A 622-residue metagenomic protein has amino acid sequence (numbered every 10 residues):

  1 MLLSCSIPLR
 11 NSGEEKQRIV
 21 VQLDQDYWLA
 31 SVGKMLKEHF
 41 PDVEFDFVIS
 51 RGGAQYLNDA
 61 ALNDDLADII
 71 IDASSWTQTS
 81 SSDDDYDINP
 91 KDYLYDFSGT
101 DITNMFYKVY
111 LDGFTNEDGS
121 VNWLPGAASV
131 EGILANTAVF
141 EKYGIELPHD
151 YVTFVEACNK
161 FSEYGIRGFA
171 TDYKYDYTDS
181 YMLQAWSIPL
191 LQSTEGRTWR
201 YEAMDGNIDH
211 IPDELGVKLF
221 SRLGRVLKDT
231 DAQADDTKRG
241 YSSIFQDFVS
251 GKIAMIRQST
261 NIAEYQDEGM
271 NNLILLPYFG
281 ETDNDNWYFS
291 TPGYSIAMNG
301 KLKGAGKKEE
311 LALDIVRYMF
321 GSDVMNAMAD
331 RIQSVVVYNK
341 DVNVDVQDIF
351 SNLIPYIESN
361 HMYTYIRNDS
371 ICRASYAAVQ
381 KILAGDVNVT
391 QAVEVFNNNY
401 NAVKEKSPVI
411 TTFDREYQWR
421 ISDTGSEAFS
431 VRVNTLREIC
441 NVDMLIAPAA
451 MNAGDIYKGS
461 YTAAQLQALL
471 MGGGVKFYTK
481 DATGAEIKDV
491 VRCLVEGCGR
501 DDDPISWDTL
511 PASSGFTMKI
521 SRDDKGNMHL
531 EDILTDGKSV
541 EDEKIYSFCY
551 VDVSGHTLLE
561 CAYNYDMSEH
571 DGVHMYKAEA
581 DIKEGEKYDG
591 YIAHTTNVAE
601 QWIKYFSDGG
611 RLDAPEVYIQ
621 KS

Functional and structural regions predicted by a protein language model:
M1-D83, Q391, V403-K404: Conserved N-terminal structural module of periplasmic/extracytoplasmic solute-binding proteins
S31, T77-T79, S221-K307: Extracytoplasmic/periplasmic substrate-binding proteins
W76-E131, M182, I274-L276: Hinge/lid segment of periplasmic solute-binding proteins
Y95-F106, L190-K218, G280-Y288: Short, solvent-exposed loop/beta-turn-alpha elements that line the ligand-binding surface or hinge of extracytoplasmic
N122-P125, V155-I208: Extracytoplasmic/periplasmic solute-binding protein
K160, E202-T237: Glycine-centered hinge/linker elements that transmit conformational signals in sensory and ligand-binding systems
L276, A327-K381: Long, aromatic- and glycine/proline-rich binding clefts that accommodate carbohydrate-like moieties
K406-S622: Catalytic centers of hydrolytic enzymes
